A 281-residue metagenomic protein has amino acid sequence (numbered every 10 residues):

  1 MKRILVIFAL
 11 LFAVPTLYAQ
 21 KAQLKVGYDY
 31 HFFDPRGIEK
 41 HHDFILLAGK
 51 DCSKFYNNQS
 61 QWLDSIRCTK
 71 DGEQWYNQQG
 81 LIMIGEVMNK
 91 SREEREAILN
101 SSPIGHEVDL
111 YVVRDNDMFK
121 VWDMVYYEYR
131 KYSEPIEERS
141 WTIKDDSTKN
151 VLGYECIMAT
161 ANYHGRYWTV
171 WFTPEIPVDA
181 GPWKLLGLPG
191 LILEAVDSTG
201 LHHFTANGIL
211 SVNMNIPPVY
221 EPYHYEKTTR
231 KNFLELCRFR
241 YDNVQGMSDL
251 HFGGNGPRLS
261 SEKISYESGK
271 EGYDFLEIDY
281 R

Functional and structural regions predicted by a protein language model:
M1-V26: Bacterial Sec-dependent N-terminal signal peptides
L10, R166, G190-L191: Aromatic- and glycine-enriched beta-alpha-beta binding-site module
Q20-S140, D146-T148, E155, L201-R281: Extracellular or lumenal secretory-pathway regions
K21-G27, L152-T160, G187-E194: Short, hydrophobic/aromatic-rich segments at coil-to-beta transitions
H31-F33, T160-N162, V196: A generic structural motif
A48-K50, Y163-G165, D197-T199: A generic beta-sheet turn/junction motif
R130-G181: Extended beta-strand-rich segments in extracellular/periplasmic secretory proteins, especially within noncatalytic
V178-M214: Structured soluble/peripheral alpha/beta segments that form catalytic or ligand/cofactor-binding pockets
